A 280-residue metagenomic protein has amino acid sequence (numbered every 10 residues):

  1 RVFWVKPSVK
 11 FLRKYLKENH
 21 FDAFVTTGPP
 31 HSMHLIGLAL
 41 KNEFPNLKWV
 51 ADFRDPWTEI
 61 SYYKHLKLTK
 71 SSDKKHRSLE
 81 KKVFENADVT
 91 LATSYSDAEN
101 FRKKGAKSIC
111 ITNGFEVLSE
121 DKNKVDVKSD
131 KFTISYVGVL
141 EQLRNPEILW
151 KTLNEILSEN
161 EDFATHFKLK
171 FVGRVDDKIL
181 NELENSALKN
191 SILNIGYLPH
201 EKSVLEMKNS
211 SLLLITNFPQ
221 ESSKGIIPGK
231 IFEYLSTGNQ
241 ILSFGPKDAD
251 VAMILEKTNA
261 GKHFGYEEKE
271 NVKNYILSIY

Functional and structural regions predicted by a protein language model:
R1, N19, E43-S78: Acceptor-binding helix/loop patch of EC 2.4 sugar-transfer enzymes, predominantly nucleotide-sugar-dependent
K6, K10-R13, S32-L35, A39-E43 (+2 more regions): Membrane-proximal helix-turn-helix segments that form the acceptor-binding/catalytic region of lipid-linked
D88, S191-L193, M207-K224: Acidic donor-binding loop of glycosyltransferase active sites
Y95-S96, I111-G114: Carbohydrate-associated surface elements
R102, F115-K131: Acidic anion/phosphate-binding donor-loop and adjacent secondary structure in glycosyltransferase catalytic cores
D126-R144, W150-L153: Conserved donor-binding/catalytic core segment of Leloir-type glycosyltransferases
A164-G173, K178-V204: Nucleotide-activated donor-binding/catalytic signature segment of Leloir-type glycosyltransferases, i.e., the conserved
P246-S278: Change "using UDP/GDP/dTDP sugars" to "using nucleotide sugars
